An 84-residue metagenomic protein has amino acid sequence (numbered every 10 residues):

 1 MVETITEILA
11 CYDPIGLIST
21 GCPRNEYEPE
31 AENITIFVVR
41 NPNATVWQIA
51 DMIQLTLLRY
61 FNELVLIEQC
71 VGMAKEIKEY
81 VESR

Functional and structural regions predicted by a protein language model:
M1-R84: Charged, amphipathic alpha-helical regulatory modules used for macromolecular assembly or allosteric control
